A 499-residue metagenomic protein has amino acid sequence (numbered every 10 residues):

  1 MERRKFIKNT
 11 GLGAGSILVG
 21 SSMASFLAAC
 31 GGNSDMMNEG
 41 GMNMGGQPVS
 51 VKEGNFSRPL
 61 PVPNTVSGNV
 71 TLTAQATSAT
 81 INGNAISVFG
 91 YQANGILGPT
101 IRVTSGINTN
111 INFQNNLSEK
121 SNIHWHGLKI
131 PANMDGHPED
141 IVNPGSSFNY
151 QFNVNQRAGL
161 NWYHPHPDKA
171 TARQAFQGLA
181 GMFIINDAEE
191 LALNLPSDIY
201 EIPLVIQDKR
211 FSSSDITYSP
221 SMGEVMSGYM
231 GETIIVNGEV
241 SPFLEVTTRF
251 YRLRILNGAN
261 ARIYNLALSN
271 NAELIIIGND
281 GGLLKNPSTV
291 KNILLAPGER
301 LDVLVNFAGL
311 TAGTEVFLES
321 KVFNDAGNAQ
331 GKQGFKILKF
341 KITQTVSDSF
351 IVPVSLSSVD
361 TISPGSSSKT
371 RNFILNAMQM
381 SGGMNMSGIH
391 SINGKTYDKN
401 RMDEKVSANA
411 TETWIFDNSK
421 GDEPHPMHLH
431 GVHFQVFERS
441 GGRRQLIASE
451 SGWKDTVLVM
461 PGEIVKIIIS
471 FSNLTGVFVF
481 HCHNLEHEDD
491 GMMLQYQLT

Functional and structural regions predicted by a protein language model:
R3, N9-F26, G31-N133, H137-N149 (+5 more regions): N-terminal, post-signal-peptide metal-ligating segments of extracellular/periplasmic oxidoreductases, dominated by
S34-T71, F176-Q207, K285-P424, S470-V477 (+1 more regions): Extended terminal and domain-junction accessory segments
G83, S121-W125, Q177, R262-L268 (+1 more regions): Short, hydrophobic/aromatic beta-strand segments
I96-V103, W125-Q156, A192-N194, L274-G309 (+3 more regions): Extracytoplasmic beta-sandwich strand-turn segments characteristic of Greek-key/jelly-roll folds
Q114-S118, L256-A261, D417-D422: Short solvent-exposed strand-capping/beta-turn motif centered on an Asx-Ser/Thr pair
I123-H126, N161-A170, P426-F434, F480-E486: Histidine-centered catalytic micro-motifs
A132-V142, S213, Y218-T361: Histidine- and aromatic-rich segments of cupredoxin/plastocyanin-like copper-binding domains
V154-E190: Hydrophobic or amphipathic alpha-helical targeting/insertion segments
